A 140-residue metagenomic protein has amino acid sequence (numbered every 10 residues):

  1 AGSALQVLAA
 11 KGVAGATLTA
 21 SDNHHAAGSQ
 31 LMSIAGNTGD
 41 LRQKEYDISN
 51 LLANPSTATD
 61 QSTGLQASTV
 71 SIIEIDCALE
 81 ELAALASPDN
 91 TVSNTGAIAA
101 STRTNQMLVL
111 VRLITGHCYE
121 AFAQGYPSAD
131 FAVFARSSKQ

Functional and structural regions predicted by a protein language model:
A1-Q140: All-alpha RGS (Regulator of G-protein Signaling) helical domain and cognate RGS-like helical scaffolds
